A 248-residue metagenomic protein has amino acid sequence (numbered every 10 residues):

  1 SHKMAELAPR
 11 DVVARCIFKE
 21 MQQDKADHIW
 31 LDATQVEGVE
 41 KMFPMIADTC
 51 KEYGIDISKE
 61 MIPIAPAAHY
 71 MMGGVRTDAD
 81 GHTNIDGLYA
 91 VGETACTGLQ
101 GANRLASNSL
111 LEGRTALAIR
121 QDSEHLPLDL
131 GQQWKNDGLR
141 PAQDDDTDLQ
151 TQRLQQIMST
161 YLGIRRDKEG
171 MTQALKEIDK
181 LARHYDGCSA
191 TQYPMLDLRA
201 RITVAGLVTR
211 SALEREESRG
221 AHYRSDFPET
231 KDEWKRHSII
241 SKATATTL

Functional and structural regions predicted by a protein language model:
S1-I62, A118-E124, Q132, D144-T151: An anion/pyrophosphate-binding glycine-rich loop and adjacent beta-alpha core in soluble alpha-beta enzymes
H2-E6, I17-E20, Y70, R76-A90 (+1 more regions): Glycine- and aromatic-enriched mobile tails/lids
I29, I62-I64, T94, G220: Long, contiguous hydrophobic alpha-helical segments, chiefly transmembrane helices and signal peptides
I46-Y89: FAD/FMN-dependent oxidoreductases across multiple families
